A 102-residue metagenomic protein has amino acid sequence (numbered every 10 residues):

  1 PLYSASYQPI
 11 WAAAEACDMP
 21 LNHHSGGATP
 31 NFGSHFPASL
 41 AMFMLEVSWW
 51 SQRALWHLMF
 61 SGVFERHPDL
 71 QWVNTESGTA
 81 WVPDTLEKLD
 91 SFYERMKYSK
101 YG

Functional and structural regions predicted by a protein language model:
P1-G102: Catalytic pocket-lining loop regions of alpha/beta-barrel enzymes, especially the amidohydrolase/enolase/GH5 lineages
